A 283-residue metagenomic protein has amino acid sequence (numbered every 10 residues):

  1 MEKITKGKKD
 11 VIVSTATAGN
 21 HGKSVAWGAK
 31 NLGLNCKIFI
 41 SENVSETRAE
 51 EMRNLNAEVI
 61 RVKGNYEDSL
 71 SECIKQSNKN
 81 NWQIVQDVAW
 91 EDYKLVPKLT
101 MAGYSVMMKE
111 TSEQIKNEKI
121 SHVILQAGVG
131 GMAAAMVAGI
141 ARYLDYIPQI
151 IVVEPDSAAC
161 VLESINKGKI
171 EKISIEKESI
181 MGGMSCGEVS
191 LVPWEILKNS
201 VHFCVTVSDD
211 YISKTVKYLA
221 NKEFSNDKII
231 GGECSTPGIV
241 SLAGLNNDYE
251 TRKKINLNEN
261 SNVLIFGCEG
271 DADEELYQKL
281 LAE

Functional and structural regions predicted by a protein language model:
M1-G28, L32-I40, K119-M132, V263-F266: A short, small-residue-rich loop immediately preceding and capping a beta-strand
T15-N31, E46-A49, Q126-V137, A158-L162 (+2 more regions): Short glycine/serine/threonine-rich phosphate/pyrophosphate-binding segments that cradle anionic phosphate groups
C36-N43, Q149-P155: Short internal beta-strands
K37-H122, I165, K169-T206: Small/polar-residue-rich loop-to-helix segments that shape phosphate-bearing ligand pockets
A89-D92, A127-G131, E154-A159, I180 (+4 more regions): Glycine-rich beta-alpha junction loops
K119, V189-L257: Active-site-adjacent helical/loop segments in soluble small-molecule enzymes
A243-E283: Catalytic phosphate/nucleotide-handling subdomain of diverse soluble enzymes
